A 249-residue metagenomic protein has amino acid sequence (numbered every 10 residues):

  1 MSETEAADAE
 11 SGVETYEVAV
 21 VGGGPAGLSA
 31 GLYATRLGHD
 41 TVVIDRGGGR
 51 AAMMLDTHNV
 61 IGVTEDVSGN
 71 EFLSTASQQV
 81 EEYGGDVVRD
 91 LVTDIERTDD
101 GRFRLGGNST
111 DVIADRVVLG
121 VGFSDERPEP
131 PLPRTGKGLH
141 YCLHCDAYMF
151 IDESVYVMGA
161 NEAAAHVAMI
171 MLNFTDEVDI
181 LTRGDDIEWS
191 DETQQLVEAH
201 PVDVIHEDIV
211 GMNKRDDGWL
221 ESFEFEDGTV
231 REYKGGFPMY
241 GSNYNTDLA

Functional and structural regions predicted by a protein language model:
S2-E3, A9-T15, Y33, R46-N70 (+1 more regions): Conserved N-terminal glycine-rich FAD pyrophosphate-binding loop of Rossmann-like flavoproteins
S2-V18, V87-E153, F237-M239: FAD-binding core/adjacent interface of flavoenzyme oxidoreductases
E10-T41, C142-D186: Rossmann-like dinucleotide/flavin-binding elements
S29, Y33-A34, V117, I170 (+3 more regions): Hydrophobic/aromatic ligand-binding patch that stacks against planar heteroaromatic rings of cofactors or nucleotides
M54-G69, R102-R104, D152, F174-R183: Helix-loop-beta segment of a Rossmann-like dinucleotide-binding subdomain
V80-G106, D111-A114, T175-A249: A Rossmann-like FAD-binding core segment of flavoenzymes
R127-P128, H166, T246-D247: Glycine/Thr-rich phosphate-binding loops of Rossmann-like dinucleotide-binding domains
